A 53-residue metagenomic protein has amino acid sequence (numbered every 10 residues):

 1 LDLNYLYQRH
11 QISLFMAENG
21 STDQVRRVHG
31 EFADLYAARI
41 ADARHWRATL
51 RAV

Functional and structural regions predicted by a protein language model:
L1-V53: Long, non-catalytic architectural segments outside compact domain cores
